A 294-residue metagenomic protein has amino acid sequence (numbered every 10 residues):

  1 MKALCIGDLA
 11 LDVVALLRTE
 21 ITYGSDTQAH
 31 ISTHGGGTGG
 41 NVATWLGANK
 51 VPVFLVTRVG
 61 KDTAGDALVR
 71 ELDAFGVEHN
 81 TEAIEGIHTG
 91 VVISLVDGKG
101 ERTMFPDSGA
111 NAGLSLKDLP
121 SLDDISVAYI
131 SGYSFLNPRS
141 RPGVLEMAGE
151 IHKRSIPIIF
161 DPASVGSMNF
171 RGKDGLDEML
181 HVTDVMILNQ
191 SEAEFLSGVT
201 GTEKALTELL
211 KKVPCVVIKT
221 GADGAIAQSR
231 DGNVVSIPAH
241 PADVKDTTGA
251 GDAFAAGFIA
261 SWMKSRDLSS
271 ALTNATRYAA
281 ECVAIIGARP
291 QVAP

Functional and structural regions predicted by a protein language model:
M1-L9, V69-A83, D97-V234: Ribokinase/PfkB-type carbohydrate-kinase core domain
M1-R58, T63-R70, A74, V244: Glycine-rich phosphate/adenosyl-contacting loop at the front of the ribokinase-like
A3-L4, E150-K153, V199-P294: Conserved phosphate-binding/catalytic region of the ribokinase-like
L11, A15, K61, S164 (+4 more regions): Short, glycine/acidic-enriched loop or turn micro-motifs at the edges of active sites
H30-G37, T63, H88, G113 (+6 more regions): Residues at secondary-structure transition points
L46, N189, G251: Short, conserved phosphate/pyrophosphate- and ester-handling motifs at nucleotide-, phospho-/glycolipid
N49, F75, I87-G90, G221: Short, basic and Ser/Thr-rich N-terminal targeting/leader segments
